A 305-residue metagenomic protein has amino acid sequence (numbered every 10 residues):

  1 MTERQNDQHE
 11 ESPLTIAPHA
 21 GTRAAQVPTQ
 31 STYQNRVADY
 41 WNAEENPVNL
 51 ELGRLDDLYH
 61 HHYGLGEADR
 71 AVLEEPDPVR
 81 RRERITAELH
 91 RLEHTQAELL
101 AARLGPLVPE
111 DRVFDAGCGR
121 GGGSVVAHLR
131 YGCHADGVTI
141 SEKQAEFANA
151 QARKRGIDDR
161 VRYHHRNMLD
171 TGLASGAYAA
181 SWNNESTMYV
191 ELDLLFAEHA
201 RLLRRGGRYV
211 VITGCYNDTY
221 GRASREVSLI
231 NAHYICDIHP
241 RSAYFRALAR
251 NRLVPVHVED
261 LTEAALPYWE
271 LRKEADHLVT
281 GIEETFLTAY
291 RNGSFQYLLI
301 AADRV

Functional and structural regions predicted by a protein language model:
T2-H62: N-terminal auxiliary segments of SAM/dcSAM-dependent transferases
D69-E75, R91-P109: Conserved alpha-helix/loop element of class I SAM-dependent methyltransferases that forms part of the SAM/SAH-binding
R112-F114, G123-D170: Class I SAM-dependent methyltransferase SAM/SAH-binding core
L169-S181: A short acidic, Gly/Pro-enriched loop at the edge of an enzyme's catalytic core that lines a small-molecule cofactor
L194-R208: A short glycine-rich, Lys/Arg-flanked "PGG" loop and its adjoining helix->strand segment in the class I
G214-I235: Short, glycine-/aromatic-enriched active-site segment of Class I SAM-dependent methyltransferases
C236-R252: Short alpha-helix
H257-V279: Conserved catalytic loop of SAM-dependent methyltransferase domains
